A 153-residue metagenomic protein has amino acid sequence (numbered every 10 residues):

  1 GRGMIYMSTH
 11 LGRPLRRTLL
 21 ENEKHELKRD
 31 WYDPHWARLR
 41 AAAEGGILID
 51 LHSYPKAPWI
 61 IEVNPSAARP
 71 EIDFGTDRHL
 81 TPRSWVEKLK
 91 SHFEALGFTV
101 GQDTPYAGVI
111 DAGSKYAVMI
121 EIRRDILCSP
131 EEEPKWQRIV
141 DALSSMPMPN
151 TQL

Functional and structural regions predicted by a protein language model:
G1-L153: N-terminal catalytic or cofactor-binding beta/alpha core of small enzyme domains
